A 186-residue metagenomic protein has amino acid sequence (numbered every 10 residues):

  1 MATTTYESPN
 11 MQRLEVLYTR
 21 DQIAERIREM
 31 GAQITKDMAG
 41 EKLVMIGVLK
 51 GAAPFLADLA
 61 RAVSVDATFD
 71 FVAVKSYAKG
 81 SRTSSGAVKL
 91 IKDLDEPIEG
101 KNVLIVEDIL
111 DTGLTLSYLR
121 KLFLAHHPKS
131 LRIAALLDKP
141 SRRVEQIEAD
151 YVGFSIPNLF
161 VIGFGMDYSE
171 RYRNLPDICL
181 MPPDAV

Functional and structural regions predicted by a protein language model:
M1-V186: PRPP-associated nucleotide enzymes
